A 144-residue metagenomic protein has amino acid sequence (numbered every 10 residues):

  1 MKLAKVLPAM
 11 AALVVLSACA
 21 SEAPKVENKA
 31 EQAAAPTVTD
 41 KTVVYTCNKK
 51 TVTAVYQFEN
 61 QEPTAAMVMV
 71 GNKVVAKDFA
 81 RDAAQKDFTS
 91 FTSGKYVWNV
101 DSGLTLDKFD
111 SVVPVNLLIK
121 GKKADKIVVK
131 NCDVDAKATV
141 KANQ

Functional and structural regions predicted by a protein language model:
M1-P8: Bacterial N-terminal signal peptides that target proteins for export
V15-A18: C-terminal motif of bacterial Sec signal peptides marking the signal peptidase cleavage site
A20-E22: Bacterial signal peptide processing site
A35-A76: Post-signal-peptide N-terminal segment of Sec-exported extracytoplasmic proteins
M67-Y96: Central antiparallel beta-sheet cores of small beta-barrel/beta-sandwich binding domains
S90-P114, L118-I119: Helix-rich interaction surfaces within compact, conserved domain-sized segments that mediate assembly or partner
K108-Q144: C-terminal partner/receptor-binding element of secreted or periplasmic proteins
